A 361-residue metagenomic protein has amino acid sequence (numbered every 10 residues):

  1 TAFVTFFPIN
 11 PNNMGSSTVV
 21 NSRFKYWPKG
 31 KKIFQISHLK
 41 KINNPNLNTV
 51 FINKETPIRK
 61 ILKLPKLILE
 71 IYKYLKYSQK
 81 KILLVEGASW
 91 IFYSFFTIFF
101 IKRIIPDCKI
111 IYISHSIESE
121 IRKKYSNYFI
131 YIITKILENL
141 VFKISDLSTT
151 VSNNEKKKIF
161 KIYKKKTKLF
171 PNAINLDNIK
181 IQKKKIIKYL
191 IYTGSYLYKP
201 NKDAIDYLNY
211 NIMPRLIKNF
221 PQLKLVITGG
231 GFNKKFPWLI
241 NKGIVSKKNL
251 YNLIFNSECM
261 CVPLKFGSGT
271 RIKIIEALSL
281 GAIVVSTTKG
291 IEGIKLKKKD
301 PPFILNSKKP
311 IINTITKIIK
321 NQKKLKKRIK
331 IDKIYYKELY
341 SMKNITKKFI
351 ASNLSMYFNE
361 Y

Functional and structural regions predicted by a protein language model:
T1-K41, S78, R215: N-terminal subdomain of nucleotide-sugar transferases
V19-V20, K25-Y26, N175-N178, K184-K248 (+1 more regions): Conserved catalytic-core segment of nucleotide-activated headgroup transferases in glycan assembly
Y72, F99-R103, Y112, E118 (+1 more regions): Membrane-proximal helix-turn-helix segments that form the acceptor-binding/catalytic region of lipid-linked
D146, F255-G269, L280-I283: Acidic donor-binding loop of glycosyltransferase active sites
N154, F170-A173: Carbohydrate-associated surface elements
K273-E276, I283-T287: Short hydrophobic beta-strand element within catalytic cores of glycosyltransferases and related nucleotide-activated
P301-K309, K317-K323: Conserved acidic donor-binding segment of nucleotide-sugar-dependent glycosyltransferases
K323-S355: A charged, aromatic-enriched C-terminal amphipathic alpha-helix characteristic of glycosyltransferases across folds
